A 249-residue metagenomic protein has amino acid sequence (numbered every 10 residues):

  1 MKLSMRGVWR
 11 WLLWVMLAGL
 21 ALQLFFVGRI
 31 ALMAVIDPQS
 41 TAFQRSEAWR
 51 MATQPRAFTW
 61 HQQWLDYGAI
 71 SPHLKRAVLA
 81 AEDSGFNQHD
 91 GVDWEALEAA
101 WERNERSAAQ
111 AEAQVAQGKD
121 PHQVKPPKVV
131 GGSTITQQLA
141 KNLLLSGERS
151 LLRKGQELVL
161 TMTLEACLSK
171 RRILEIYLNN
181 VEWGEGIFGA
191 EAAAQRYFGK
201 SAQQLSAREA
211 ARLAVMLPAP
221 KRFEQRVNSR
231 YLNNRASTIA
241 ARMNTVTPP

Functional and structural regions predicted by a protein language model:
K2-P249: Juxtamembrane regions of bacterial inner-membrane/periplasmic proteins, predominantly the peptidoglycan biogenesis
